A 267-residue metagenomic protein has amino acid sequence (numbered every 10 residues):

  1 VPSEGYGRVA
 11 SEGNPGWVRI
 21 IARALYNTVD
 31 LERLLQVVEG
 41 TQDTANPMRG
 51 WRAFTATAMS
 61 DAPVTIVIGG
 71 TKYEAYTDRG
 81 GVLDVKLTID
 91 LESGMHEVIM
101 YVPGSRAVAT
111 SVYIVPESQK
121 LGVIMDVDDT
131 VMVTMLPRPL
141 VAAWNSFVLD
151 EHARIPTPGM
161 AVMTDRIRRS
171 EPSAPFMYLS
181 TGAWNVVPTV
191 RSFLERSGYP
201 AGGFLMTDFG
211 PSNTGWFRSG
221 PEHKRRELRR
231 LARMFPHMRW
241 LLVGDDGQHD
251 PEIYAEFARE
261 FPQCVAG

Functional and structural regions predicted by a protein language model:
V1-V115: Intrinsically disordered, serine/threonine/proline
S11-N14, A58-S60, A75-G80, V108-P221: Alpha-helical substrate-recognition element adjacent to the catalytic core
N27, T134, D165, R233 (+1 more regions): Residue-level marker of positions within ordered structural domains that often coincide with functionally constrained
G40-D43, L83-V85, G94, E117 (+5 more regions): Short, low-complexity, polar/charged sequence segments that are solvent-exposed and flexible
N46-M48, L91, L136-R138, F147-E151 (+3 more regions): Glycine-rich loops and low-complexity Gly/Arg-rich segments that provide flexible linkers or classic glycine-based
G182-G267: C-terminal cap/substrate-recognition subdomain and adjoining C-terminal extension of metal-dependent phosphatase-like
